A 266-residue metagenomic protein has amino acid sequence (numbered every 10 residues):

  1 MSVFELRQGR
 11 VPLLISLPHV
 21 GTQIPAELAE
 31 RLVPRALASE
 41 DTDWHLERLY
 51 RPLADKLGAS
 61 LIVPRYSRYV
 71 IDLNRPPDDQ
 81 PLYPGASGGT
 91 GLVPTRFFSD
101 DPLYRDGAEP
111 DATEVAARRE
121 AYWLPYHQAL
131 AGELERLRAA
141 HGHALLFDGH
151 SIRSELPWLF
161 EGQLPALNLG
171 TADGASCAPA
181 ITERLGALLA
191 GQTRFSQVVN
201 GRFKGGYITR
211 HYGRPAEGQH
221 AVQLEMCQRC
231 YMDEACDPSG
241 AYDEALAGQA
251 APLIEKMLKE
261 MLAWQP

Functional and structural regions predicted by a protein language model:
M1-L146, S151-P266: N-terminal catalytic or cofactor-binding beta/alpha core of small enzyme domains
